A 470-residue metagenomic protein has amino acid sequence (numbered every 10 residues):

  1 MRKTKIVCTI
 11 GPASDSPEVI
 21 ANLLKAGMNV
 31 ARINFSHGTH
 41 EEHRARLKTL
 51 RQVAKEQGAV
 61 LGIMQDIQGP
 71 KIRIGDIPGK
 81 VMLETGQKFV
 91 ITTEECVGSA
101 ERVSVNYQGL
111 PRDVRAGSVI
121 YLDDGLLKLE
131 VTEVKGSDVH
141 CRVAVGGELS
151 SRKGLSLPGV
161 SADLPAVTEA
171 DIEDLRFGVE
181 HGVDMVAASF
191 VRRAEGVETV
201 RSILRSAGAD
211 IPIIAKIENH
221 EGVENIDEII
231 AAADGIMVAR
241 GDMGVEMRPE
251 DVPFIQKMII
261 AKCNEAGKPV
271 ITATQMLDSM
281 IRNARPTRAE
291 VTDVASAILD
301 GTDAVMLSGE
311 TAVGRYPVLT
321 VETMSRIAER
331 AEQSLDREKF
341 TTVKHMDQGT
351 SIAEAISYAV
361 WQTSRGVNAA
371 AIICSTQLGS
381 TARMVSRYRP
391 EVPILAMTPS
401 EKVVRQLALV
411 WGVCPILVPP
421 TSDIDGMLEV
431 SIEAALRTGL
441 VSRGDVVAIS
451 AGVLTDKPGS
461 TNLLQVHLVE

Functional and structural regions predicted by a protein language model:
M1-E470: Non-catalytic helical/linker scaffolds that mediate oligomerization, partner binding, and domain coupling around large
